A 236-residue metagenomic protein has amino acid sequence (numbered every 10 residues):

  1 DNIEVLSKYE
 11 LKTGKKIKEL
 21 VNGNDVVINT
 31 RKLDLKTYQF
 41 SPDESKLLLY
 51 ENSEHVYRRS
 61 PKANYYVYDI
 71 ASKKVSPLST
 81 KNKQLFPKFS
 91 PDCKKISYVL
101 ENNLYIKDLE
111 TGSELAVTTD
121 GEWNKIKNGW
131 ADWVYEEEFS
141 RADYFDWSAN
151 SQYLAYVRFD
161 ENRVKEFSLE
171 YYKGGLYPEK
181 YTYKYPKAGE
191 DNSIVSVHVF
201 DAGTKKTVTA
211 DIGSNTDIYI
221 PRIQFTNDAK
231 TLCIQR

Functional and structural regions predicted by a protein language model:
D1-R236: Beta-propeller folds
